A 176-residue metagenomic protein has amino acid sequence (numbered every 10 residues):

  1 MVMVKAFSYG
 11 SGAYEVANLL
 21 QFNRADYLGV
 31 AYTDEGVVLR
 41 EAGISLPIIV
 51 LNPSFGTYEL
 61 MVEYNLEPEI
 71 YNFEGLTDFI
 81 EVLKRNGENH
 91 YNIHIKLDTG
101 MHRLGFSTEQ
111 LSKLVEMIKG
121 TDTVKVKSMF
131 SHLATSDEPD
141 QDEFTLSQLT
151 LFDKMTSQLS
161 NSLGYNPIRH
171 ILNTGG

Functional and structural regions predicted by a protein language model:
M1-I171: Active-site-proximal beta-alpha core segment in soluble small-molecule metabolic enzymes
T174-G176: Short, intrinsically disordered, charge-balanced linker/junction segments flanking boundaries in proteins
